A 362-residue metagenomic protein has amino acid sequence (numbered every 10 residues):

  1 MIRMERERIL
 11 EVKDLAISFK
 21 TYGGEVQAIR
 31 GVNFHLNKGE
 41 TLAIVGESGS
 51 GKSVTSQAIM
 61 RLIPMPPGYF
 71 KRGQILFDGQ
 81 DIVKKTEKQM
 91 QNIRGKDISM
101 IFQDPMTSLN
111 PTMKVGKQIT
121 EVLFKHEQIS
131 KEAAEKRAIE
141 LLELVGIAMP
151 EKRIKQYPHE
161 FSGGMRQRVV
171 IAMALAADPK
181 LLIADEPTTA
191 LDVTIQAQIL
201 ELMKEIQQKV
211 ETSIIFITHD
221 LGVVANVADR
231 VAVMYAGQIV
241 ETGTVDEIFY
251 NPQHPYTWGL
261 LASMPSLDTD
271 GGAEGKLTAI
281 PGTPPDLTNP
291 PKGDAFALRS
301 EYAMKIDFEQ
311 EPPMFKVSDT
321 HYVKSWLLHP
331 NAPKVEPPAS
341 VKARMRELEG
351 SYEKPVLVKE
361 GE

Functional and structural regions predicted by a protein language model:
K20, Q74-N92, S130: ABC ATPase NBD Q-loop/coupling interface
D78-D81, A133-K152, L261: Conserved ABC ATPase "signature" region
Q156-F161, M165: Conserved ABC ATPase signature
A176-K180: A short, proline-enriched helix->beta-strand linker immediately N-terminal to the Walker B motif in ABC-type P-loop
I183-P187, L191, I195-A273: P-loop NTP-binding/switch modules centered on Walker-like glycine-rich loops
V245-Y352: Charged, flexible cofactor/metal-binding loops and thiol motifs
